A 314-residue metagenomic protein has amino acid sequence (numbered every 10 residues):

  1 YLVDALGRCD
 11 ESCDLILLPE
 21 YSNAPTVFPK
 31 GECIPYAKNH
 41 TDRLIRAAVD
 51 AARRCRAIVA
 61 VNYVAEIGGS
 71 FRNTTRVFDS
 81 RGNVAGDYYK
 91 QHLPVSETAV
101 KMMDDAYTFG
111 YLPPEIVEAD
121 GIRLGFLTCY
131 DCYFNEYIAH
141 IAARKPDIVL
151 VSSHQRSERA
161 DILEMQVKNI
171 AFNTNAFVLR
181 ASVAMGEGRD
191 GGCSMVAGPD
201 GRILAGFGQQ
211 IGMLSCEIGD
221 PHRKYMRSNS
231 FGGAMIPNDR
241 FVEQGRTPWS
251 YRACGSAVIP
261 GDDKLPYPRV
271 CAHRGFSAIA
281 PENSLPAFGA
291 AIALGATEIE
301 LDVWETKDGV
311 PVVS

Functional and structural regions predicted by a protein language model:
D4-R81, D87, R156-T174: Cys-nucleophile CN-hydrolase/nitrilase-fold catalytic domain and related Cys-dependent amidase chemistry that acts on
G7-D10, A142, I292-A293: Non-catalytic positions within long, well-ordered alpha-helices that form the structural scaffold/packing of enzyme
N39-A60, C132-L214: CN hydrolase (nitrilase-like) catalytic-core segments centered on the catalytic cysteine and neighboring Lys/Glu
E66-R144, R159, L163-M165: Active-site catalytic loop in hydrolytic enzyme cores
T74, D87-Y89, V151, A205-G208 (+1 more regions): Residue-level detector of high-confidence beta-strand sites
D87, V183-A257: C-terminal beta-strand edge segments of enzyme domains
L112-R144, R223-D262: Cysteine/selenocysteine-centered motifs that mediate thiol-based redox chemistry or coordinate metal-sulfur cofactors
S250-S314: Phosphate-group recognition and catalysis centered on beta-loop-alpha active-site segments
